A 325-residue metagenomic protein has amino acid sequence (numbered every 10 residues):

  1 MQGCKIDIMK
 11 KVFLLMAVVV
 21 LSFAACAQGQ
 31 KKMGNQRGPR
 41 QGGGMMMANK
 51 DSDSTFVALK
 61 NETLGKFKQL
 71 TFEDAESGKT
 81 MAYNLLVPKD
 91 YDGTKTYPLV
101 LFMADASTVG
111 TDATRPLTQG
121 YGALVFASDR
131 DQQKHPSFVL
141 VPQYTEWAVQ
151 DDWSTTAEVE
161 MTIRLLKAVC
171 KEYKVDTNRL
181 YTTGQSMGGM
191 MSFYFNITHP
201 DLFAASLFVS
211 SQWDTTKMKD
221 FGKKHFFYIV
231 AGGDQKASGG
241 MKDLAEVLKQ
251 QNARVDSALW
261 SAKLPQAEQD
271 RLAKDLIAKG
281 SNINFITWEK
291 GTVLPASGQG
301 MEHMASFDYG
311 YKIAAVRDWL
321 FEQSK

Functional and structural regions predicted by a protein language model:
M1-R40: Bacterial Sec-dependent N-terminal signal peptides
C26-L99, M187-M190, L244-E246, D256-E268 (+2 more regions): A domain-start/cap signature at the N-terminus of enzymes
G42-G43, G232-S238, R254-K325: C-terminal catalytic histidine-bearing segment of alpha/beta-hydrolase fold enzymes
D90-K95, A148-M187: Gly/Ser-rich "nucleophile elbow"/oxyanion-hole loop immediately N-terminal to the catalytic nucleophile in hydrolases
L99, M103-I163: Active-site machinery of serine-nucleophile hydrolases
L117-R130, V209-K219, Q269-L272: Alpha-helical scaffolding within the catalytic cores of extracellular/periplasmic polymer-degrading hydrolases
K167-E172, N178-G222: Primarily recognizes the serine-hydrolase "nucleophile elbow" in alpha/beta-hydrolase and SGNH/GDSL folds
F227-V230: Short beta-strand/loop motif that positions the catalytic acidic residue of the alpha/beta-hydrolase fold
